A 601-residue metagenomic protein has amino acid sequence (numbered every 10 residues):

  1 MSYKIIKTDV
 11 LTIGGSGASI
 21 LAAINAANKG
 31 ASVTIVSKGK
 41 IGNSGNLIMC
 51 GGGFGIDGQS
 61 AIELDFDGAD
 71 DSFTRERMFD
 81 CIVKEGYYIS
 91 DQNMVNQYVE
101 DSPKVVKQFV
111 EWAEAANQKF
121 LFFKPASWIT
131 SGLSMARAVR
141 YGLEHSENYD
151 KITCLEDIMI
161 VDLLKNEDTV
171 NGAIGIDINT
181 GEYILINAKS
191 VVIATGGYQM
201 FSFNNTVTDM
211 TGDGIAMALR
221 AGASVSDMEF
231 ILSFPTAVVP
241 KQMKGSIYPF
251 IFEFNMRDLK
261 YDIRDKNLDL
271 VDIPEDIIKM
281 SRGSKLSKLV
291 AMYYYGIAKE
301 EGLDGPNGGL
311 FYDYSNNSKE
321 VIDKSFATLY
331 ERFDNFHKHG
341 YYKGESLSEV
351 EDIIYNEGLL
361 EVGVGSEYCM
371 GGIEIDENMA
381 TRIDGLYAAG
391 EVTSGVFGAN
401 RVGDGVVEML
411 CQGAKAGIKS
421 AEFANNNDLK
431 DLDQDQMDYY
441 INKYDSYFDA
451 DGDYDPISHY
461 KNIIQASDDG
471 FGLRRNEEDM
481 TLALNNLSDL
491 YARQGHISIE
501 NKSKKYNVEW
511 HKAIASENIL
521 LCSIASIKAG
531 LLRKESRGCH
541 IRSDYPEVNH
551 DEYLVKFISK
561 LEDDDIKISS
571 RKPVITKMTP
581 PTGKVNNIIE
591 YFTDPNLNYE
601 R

Functional and structural regions predicted by a protein language model:
I5-T8, T180-S190, R382: Core beta-strand elements of the Rossmann-like FAD/NAD(P) dinucleotide-binding domain in flavoenzyme oxidoreductases
V10-I35: N-terminal Rossmann-like FAD-binding beta1-loop-alpha1 element of flavoenzymes
S16-A18, K40, Y198: Residue-level detector of alpha-helix initiation sites
N28-I48: Glycine-rich FAD pyrophosphate-binding loop
I56-Y98: Glycine-rich active-site loop/strand segments that organize a redox cofactor
S102-V161, E229-R401, D468-R601: Mobile, glycine/GP-rich and aromatic-enriched active-site lid/loop segments adjacent to catalytic centers
S190-K244, G403-K419: Glycine-rich loop(s) and the adjacent beta-strand/alpha-helix scaffold that form part
M228-V239, S394-R401, K415-I464: Active-site-proximal substrate-binding core of FAD-dependent oxidoreductases
